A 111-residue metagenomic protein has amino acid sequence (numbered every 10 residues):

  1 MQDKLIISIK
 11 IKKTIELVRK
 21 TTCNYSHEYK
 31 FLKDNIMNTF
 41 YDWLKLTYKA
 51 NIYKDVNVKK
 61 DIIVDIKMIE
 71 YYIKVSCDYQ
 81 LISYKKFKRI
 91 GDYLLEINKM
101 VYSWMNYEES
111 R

Functional and structural regions predicted by a protein language model:
M1-R111: Amphipathic alpha-helical assembly/interaction segments
